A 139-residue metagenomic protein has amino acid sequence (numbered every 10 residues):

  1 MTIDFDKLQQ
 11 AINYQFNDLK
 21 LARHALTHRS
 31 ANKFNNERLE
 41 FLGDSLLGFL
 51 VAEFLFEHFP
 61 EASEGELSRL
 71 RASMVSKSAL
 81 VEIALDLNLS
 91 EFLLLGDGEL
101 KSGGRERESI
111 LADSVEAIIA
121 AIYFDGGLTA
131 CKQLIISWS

Functional and structural regions predicted by a protein language model:
M1-S139: RNase III-family endoribonuclease catalytic core
